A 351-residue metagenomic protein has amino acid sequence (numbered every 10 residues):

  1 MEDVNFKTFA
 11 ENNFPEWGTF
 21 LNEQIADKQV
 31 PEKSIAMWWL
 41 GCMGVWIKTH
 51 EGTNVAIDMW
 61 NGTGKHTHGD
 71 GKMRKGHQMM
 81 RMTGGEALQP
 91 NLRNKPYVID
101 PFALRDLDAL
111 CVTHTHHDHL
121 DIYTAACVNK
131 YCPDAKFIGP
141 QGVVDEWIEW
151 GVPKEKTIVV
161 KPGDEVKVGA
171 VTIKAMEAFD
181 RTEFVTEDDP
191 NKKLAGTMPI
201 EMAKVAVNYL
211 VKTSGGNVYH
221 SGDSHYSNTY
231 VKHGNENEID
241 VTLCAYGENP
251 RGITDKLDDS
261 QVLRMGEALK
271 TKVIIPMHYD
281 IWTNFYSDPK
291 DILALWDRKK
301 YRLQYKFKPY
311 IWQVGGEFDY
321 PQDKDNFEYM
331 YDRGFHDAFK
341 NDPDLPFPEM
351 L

Functional and structural regions predicted by a protein language model:
T19-V30, T53-C111, I122-C127, T182-A195 (+2 more regions): Pre-active-site segment of Zn-dependent metallo-hydrolases
V30-I35, K48-V55, E165-K174, K212-V218: Beta-strand-turn-beta hairpins that frame and shape the catalytic cleft of phosphate-ester-processing enzymes
M43, G62-G64, H116-L120, V144-E146 (+6 more regions): Active-site environment of divalent metal-dependent phosphoester hydrolases
A56-D58, G85-L92, D106-H116, I138-P140 (+4 more regions): Active-site neighborhood of phospho(di)ester-bond hydrolases with catalytic His/Asp-centered motifs
L107-F137, Q141-E146: Acidic/His-rich segments in extracytoplasmic proteins that coordinate ligands and/or metal ions
Y123-Y131, E146, W150, T229-H233 (+2 more regions): A short acidic, amphipathic alpha-helical/loop segment
G151-G169, D259-L351: Binuclear metal-ion centers of metallo-dependent hydrolases, dominated by the metallo-beta-lactamase
K193-L269: Active-site-proximal loop/helix segments of hydrolase catalytic cores
